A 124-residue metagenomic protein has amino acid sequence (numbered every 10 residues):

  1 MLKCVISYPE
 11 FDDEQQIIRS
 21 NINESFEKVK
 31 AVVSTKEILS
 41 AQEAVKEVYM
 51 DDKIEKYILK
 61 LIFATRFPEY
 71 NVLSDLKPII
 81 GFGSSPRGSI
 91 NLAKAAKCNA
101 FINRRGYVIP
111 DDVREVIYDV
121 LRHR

Functional and structural regions predicted by a protein language model:
M1-L2, H123: Short glycine-/polar-rich loops that comprise or flank the Walker A/P-loop and associated switch/sensor motifs
L2-D13, A31-V32, V48-M50: Conserved AAA+ ATPase "SRH/arginine-finger" region at the nucleotide-binding site
N21-R124: Basic, amphipathic alpha-helical bundle interface domains used for macromolecular binding and assembly
